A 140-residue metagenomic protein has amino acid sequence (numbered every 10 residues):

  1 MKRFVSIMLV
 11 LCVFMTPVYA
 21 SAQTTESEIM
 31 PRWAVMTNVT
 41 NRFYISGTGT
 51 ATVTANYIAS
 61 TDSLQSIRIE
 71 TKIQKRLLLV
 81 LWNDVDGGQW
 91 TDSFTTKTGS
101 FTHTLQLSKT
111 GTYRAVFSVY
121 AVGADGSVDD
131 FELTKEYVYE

Functional and structural regions predicted by a protein language model:
M1-K2, P31: Short, intrinsically disordered low-complexity segments
K2-A22: Sec-dependent N-terminal signal peptides of Gram-positive bacterial secreted proteins and lipoproteins
S21-E140: Mature extracytoplasmic or otherwise solvent-exposed domains
